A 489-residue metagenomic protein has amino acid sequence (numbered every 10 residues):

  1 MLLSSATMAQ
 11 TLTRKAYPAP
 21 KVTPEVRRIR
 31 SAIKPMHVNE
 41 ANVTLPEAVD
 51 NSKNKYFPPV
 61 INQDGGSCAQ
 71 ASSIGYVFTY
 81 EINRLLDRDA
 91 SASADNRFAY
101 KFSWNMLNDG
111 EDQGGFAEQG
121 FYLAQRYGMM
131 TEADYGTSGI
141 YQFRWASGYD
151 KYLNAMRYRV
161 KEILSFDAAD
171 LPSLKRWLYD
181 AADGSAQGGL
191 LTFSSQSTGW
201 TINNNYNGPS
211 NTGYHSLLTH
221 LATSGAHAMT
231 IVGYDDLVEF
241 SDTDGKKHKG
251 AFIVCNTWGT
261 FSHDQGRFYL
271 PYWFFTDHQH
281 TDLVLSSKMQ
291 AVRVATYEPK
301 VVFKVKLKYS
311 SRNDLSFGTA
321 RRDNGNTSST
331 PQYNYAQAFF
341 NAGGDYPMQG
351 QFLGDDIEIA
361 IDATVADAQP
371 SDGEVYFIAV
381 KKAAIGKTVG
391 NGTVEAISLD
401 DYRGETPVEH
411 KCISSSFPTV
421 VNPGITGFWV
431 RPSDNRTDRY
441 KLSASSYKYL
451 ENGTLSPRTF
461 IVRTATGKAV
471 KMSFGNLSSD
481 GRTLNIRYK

Functional and structural regions predicted by a protein language model:
M1-L3: Sec-dependent N-terminal signal peptides
S5-A9: Sec/Tat signal peptide C-region and signal peptidase I cleavage site
Q10-N51, V302, D401-G404, E409 (+1 more regions): N-terminal zymogen propeptides
T13, D64, Q70, I74-F78 (+7 more regions): Predominantly the structural core of cysteine protease catalytic domains
I33-M129: Substrate-binding/charge-relay-adjacent region of secreted/lumenal peptidase catalytic domains
S52, C255, G475: Residue-level detector of conserved, well-ordered beta-strand and adjacent loop positions that form binding/recognition
L399-T437, N485-R487: Non-catalytic C-terminal interaction regions
G427-K489: Surface-exposed, beta-sheet-biased, low-hydrophobicity segments with strongly acidic/polar composition
